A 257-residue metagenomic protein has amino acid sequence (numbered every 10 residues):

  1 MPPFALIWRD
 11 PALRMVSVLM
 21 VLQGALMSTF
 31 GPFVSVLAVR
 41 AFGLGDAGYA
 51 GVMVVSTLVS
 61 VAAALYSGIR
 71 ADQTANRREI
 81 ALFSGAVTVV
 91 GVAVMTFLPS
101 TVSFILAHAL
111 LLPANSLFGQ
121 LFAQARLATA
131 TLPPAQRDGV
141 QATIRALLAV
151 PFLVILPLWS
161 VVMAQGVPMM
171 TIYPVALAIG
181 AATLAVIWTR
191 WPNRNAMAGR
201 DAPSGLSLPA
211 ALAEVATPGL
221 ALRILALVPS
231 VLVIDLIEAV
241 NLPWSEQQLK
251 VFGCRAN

Functional and structural regions predicted by a protein language model:
M1-L13, P192-L225: Juxtamembrane intracellular "pre-TM" segments in multi-pass secondary transporters
P2-T57, L222, A226, I234-Q248 (+1 more regions): Helix-loop boundary and gating motifs at the non-cytosolic
V21, V102-F118, V228-P229: Hydrophobic core of transmembrane alpha-helices in multi-pass small-molecule transporters, especially MFS/SLC-type
T57-L65, F152-V154: Residue-level signature of mid-helix packing/kink "hotspots" within the transmembrane helices of 12-pass Major
A62-N76, M163-A164: Helix-to-loop junctions at the C-terminal end of transmembrane segments in multipass secondary transporters
E79-A93, P174-L177: Structural signature of the two symmetry-related core transmembrane helices
A109-A146: Cytoplasmic helix-loop-helix junction between adjacent transmembrane helices in 12-TM secondary transporters
M170-T189: Symmetry-related core transmembrane helices of the 12-TM Major Facilitator Superfamily/SLC fold
